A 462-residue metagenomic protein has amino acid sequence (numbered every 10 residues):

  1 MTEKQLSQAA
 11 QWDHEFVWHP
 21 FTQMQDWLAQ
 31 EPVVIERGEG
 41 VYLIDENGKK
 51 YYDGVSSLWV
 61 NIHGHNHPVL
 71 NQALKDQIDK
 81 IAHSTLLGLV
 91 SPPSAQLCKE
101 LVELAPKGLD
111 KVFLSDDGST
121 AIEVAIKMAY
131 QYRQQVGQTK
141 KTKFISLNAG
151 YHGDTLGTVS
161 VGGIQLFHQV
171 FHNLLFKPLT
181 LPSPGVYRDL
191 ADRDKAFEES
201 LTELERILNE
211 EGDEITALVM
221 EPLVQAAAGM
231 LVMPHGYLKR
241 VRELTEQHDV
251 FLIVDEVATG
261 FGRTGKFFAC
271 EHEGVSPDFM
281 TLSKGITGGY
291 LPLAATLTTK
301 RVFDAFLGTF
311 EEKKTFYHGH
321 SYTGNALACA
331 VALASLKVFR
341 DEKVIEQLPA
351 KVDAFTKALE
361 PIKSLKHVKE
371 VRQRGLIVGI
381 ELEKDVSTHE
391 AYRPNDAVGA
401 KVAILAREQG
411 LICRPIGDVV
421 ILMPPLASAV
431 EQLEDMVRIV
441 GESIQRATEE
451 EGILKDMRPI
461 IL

Functional and structural regions predicted by a protein language model:
M1-L462: Conserved N-terminal phosphate-binding loop of PLP-dependent enzymes in the Aspartate aminotransferase
